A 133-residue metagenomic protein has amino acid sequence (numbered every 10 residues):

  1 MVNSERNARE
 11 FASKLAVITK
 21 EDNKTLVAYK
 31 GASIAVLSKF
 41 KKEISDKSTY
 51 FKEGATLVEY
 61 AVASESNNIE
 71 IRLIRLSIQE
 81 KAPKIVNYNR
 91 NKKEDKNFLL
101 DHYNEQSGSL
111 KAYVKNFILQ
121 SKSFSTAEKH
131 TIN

Functional and structural regions predicted by a protein language model:
M1-K14, K47-A55, Y88-N89: Helix-turn-helix repeat elements of alpha-solenoid scaffolds
M1-N3, V36-S45, K81-V86: Short coil/turn linking the two alpha-helices of tandem helical-hairpin repeats
L15-I18, A61, L99: Canonical positions in the second alpha-helix
K20-E21, S66, N104: Short coil turns that delineate tetratricopeptide repeat
I34, S38-S66: Helix-adjacent hinge/juxtasegments
D95-N133: Terminal, low-structured helical/coil segments at or just beyond the last alpha-helical repeat
